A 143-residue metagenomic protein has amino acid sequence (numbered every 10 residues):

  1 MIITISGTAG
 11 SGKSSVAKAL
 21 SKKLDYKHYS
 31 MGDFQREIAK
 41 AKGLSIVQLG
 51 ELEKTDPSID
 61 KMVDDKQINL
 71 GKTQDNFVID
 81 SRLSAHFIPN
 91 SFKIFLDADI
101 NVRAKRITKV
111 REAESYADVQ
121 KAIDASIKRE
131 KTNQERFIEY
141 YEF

Functional and structural regions predicted by a protein language model:
I5: Hydrophobic anchor at the beta1->P-loop junction of P-loop NTPases
T8: P-loop (Walker A) phosphate-binding loop of NTP-binding proteins
K13: Conserved lysine of the Walker
V16: Hydrophobic positions on the alpha1 helix immediately C-terminal to the Walker A/P-loop
K22-V63: Conserved substrate/cofactor phosphate-moiety recognition/catalytic segment in nucleotide-dependent phosphotransferases
T55-I100: Glycine-rich phosphate-binding loop used to anchor ATP phosphates in small-molecule kinases, encompassing both
P89-R111, A117-I127: Conserved phosphate-donor/acceptor-positioning beta-strand/loop module used by diverse small-molecule
Y116-F143: Small-molecule kinase domains that catalyze NTP-dependent phosphoryl transfer to phosphate-bearing small molecules
